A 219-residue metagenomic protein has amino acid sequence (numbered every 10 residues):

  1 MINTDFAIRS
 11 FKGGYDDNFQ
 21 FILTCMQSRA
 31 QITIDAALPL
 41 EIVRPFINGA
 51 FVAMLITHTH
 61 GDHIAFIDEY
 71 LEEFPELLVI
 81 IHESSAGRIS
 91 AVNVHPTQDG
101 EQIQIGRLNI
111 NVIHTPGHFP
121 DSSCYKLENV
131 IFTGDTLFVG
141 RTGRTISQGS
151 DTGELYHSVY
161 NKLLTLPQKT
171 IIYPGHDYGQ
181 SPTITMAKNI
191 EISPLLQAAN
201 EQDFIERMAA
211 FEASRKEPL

Functional and structural regions predicted by a protein language model:
M1-G49, C124-G134, G140: Conserved beta-strand hairpin/beta-sheet module of binuclear metal-dependent hydrolase folds, prominently
N3, F46, R107, L164-T165: Structural motif
F11, T97, M186: Hydrophobic residues at beta-strand termini and immediately following loops that shape nucleotide-binding pockets
G13, S84, Q102, G117 (+1 more regions): Residues that form or immediately flank small-molecule/cofactor binding pockets and catalytic motifs
D17, S28-Q31, A36-N111, E191-L195: Active-site HxH/HxHxD metal-binding segment of metal-dependent hydrolases
M54-I64, I113-P120, I172-G179: Histidine-centered catalytic micro-motifs
G100-Q102, R107-C124, R141: Pocket-forming structural segment of enzyme catalytic cores
P120-P218: Metallo-beta-lactamase
